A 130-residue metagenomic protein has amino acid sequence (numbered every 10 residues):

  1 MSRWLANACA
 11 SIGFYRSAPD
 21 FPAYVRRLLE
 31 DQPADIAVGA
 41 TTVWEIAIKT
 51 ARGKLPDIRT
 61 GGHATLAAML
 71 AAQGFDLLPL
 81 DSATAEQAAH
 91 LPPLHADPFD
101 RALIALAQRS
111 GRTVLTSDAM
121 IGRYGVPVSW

Functional and structural regions predicted by a protein language model:
M1-G39, R52-A68, S110, A119: Short, well-structured N-terminal submotif of metal-dependent ribonuclease cores
N7, E45, D100, D118: Acidic active-site catalytic centers that drive phospho-/nucleotidyl reactions and related ester hydrolyses
N7-A8, I46, A88, A107: Generic structural signal for small/hydrophobic residues in well-ordered secondary structure, especially within
S11, V43, A85, I121-G122: A generic structural signal for short hydrophobic patches within well-formed alpha-helices
G13, A47-K49, E86-A89: A short acidic, helix-capping loop that chelates divalent metal ions and anchors anionic groups
A40-I48: Short, conserved active-site loops that position catalytic residues or coordinate cofactors/metal ions across diverse
D57-H63, A67, A71-S117: Active-site neighborhoods of divalent-metal-dependent phosphate/nucleic-acid chemistry enzymes
G125-W130: Active-site regions of enzymes building and remodeling cell-envelope glycoconjugates
